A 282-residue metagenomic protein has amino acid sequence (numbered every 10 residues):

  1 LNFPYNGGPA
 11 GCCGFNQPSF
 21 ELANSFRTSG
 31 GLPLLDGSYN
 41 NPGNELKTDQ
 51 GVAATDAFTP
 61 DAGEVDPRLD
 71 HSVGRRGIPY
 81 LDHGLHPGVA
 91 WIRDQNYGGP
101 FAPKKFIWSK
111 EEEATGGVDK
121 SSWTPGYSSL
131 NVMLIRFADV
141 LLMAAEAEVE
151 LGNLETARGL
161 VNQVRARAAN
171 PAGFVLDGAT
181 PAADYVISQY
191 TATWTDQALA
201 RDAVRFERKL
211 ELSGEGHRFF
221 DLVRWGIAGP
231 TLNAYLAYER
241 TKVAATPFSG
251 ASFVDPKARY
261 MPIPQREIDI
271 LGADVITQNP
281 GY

Functional and structural regions predicted by a protein language model:
L1-F20, N24, G30-Y282: Acidic/polar-rich alpha-helix caps and helix-coil junctions
